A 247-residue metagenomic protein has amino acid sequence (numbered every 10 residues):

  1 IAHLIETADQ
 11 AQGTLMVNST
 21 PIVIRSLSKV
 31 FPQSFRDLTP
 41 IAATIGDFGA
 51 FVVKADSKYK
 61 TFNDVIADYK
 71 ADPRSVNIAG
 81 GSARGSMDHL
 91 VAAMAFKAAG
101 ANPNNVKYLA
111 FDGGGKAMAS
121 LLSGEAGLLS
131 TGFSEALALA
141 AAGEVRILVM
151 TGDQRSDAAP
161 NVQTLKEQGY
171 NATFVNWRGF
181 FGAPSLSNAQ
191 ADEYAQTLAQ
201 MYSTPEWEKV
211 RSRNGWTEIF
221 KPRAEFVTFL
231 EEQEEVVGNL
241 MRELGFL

Functional and structural regions predicted by a protein language model:
I1-R178: Conserved hydrophobic/amphipathic secondary-structure segments that form or flank ligand- or partner-binding grooves
Q10, S57, N171, L186 (+2 more regions): Alpha-helical structural elements of signaling/regulatory helical domains
S57, R84, L186-S187, E218: Glycine-/small-residue-rich active-site loops that bind phosphorylated ligands and cofactors
K60, K116, P160, S185-Q190 (+2 more regions): Residue-level signal for the nucleotide or nucleotide-sugar donor/cofactor binding architecture
V106-F111, F181-G182, A224-F229: Short linear loop/turn motifs
A172-P184, A189-E193: Small-residue transmembrane helix packing/gating motifs
N188-L247: An extracytoplasmic/periplasmic, membrane-proximal ligand-sensing/linker region
